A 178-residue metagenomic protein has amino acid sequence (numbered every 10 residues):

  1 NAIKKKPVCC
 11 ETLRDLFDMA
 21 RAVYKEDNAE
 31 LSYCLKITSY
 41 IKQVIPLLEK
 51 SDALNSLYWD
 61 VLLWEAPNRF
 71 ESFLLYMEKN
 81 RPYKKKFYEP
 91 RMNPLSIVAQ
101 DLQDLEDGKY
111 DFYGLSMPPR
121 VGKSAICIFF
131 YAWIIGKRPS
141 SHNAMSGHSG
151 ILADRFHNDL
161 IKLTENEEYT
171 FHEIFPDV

Functional and structural regions predicted by a protein language model:
N1-Y110: N-terminal accessory segments
D15-F17, A125, H157: C-terminal PAP-associated
S96-Q103, A125-K137: Contiguous, well-ordered alpha-helical segments that form the cores/surfaces of helical PPI scaffolds
G108-F130: Walker A/P-loop
G114, A144-G147: A structural signal for short, well-ordered beta-strand segments and their strand-loop junctions that often border
P118, F130-I135, D177-V178: Catalytic micro-motifs at enzyme active sites that drive phosphoryl/nucleotidyl and oxygen chemistry
I134-H142, E165-E167: Post-Walker A helix-loop "phosphate-sensing" segment adjacent to the P-loop in P-loop NTPases
S146-V178: Conserved nucleotide-state-sensing and coupling region of NTP-binding domains
